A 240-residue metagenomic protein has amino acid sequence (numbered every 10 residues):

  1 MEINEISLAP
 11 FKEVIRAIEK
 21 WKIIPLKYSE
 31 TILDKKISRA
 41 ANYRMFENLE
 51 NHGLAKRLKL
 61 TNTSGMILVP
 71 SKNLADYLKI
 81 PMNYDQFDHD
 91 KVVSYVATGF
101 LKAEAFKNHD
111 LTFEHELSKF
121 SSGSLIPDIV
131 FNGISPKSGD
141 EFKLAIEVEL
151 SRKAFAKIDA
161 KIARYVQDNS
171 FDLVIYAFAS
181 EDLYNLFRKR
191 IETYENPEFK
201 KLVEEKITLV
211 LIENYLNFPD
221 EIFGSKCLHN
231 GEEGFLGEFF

Functional and structural regions predicted by a protein language model:
M1-I80: Nuclease-adjacent, charged terminal/linker segments that flank catalytic cores
E2-A17, A160, N185-F240: Non-catalytic C-terminal interaction segments of nucleic acid-processing enzymes
E19, I80-S122: Acidic-basic catalytic patches of nuclease active cores, encompassing PD-(D/E)XK and other metal-cofactor nuclease
W21, E141-F142, F171: A general structural motif
L33, F46-E50, V96-A105, Y165 (+1 more regions): Hydrophobic, Leu/Ile/Phe/Ala-enriched alpha-helical segments that form helix-helix packing faces
L33-A40, S121-S122, K153-F155, D182-L183: Acidic-and-aromatic substrate-binding clefts and catalytic sites of carbohydrate-active enzymes
F106-L144, L150-A154: Active-site metal-binding core of divalent-cation-utilizing nuclease and nuclease-like domains
V148-F199: Catalytic cores of nucleic-acid endonucleases
